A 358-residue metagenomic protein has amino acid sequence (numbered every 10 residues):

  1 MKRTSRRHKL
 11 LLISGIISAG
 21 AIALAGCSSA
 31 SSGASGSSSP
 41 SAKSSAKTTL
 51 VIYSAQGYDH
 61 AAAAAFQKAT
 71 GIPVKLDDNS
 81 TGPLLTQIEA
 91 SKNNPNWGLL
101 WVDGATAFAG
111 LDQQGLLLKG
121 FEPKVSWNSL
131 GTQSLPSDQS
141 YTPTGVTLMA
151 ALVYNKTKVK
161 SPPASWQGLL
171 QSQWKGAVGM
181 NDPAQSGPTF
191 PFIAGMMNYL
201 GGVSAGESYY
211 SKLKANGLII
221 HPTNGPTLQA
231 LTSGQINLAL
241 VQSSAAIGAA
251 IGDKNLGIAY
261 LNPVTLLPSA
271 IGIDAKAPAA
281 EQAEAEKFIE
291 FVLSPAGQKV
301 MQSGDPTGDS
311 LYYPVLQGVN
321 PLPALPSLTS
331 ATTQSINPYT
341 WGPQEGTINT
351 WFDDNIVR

Functional and structural regions predicted by a protein language model:
M1-T49, R358: Short, low-complexity disordered leader/linker segments with a strong preference for bacterial N-terminal type II
C27-A30, P40-A109: Early extracytoplasmic/lumenal segment of secretory-pathway proteins
V51-Y58, N79-P83, P95-Q235: Extracytoplasmic ligand-binding site segments that recognize negatively charged/polar headgroups
T106-G110, T232, N237-G257, D305-P306: A ligand-binding cleft/hinge motif common to bilobed small-molecule-binding domains
L148, Y209-L213, G252-A275: Periplasmic-binding protein-like
A151-K158, A194-M197, P268-E281, V300-G304: A bilobed periplasmic-binding-protein/Venus flytrap-type ligand-binding module shared by bacterial periplasmic
D274-S335: Mature extracytoplasmic/periplasmic domains
Q334-R358: Conserved C-terminal helix/tail region of periplasmic/extracytoplasmic solute-binding proteins
